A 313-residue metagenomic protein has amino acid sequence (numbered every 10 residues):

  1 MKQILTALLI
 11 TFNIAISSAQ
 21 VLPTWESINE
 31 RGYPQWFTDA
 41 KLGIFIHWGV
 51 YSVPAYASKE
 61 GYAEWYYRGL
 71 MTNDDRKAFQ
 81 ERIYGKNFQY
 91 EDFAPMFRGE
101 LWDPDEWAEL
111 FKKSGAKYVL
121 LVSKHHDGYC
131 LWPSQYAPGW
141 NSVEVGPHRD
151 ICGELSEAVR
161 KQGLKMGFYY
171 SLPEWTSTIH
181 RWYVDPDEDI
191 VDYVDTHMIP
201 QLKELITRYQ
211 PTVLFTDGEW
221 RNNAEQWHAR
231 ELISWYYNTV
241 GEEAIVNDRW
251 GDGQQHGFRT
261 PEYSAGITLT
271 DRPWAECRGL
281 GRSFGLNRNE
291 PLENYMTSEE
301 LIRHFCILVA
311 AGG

Functional and structural regions predicted by a protein language model:
M1-I4, F111: Positively charged n-region of N-terminal signal peptides that target proteins for export
T6-A15: Bacterial N-terminal signal peptides
A19-G313: Mature catalytic domains of secreted/periplasmic carbohydrate-active enzymes
